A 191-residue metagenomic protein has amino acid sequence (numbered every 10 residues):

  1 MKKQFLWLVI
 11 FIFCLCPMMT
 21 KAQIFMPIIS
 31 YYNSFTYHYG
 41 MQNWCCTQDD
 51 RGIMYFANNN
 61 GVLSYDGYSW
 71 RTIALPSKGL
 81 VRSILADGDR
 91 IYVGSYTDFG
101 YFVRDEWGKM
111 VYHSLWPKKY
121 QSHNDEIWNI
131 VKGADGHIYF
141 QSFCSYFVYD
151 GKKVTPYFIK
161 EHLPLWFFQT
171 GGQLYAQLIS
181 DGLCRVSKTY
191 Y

Functional and structural regions predicted by a protein language model:
M1-Y191: Carboxylate-rich, polar loop motifs that coordinate divalent cations or form catalytic acidic clusters
